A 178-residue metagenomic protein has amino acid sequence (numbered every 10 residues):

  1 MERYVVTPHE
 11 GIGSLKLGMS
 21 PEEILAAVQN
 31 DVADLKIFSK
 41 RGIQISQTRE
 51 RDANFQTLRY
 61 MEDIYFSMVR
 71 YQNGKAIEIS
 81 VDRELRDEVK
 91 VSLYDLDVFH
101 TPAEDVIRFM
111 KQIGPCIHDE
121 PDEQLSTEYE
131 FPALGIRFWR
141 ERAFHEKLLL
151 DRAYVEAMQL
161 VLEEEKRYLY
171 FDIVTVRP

Functional and structural regions predicted by a protein language model:
M1-G11, V32-V98, I113-P178: Amphipathic N-proximal alpha-helical interface segments
L15-L35, F99-C116: Amphipathic alpha-helical segments
